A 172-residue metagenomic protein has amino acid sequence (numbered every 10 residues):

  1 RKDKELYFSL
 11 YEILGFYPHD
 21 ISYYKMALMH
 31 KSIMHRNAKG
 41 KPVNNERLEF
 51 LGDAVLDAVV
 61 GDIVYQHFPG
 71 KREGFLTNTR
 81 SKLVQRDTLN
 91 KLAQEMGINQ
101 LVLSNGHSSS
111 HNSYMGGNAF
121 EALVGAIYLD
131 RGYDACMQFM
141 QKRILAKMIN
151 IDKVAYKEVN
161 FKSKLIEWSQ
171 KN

Functional and structural regions predicted by a protein language model:
R1-N172: Double-stranded RNA-binding/processing signature
